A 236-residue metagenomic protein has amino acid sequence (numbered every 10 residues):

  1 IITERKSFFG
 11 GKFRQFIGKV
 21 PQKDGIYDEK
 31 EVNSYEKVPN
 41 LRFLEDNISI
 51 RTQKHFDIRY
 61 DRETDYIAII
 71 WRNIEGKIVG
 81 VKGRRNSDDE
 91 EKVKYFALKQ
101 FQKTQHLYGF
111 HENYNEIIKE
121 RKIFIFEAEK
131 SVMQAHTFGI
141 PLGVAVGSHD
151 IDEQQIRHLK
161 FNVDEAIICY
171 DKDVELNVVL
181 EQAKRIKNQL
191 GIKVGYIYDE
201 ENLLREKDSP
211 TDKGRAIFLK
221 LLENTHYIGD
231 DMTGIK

Functional and structural regions predicted by a protein language model:
I1-A68, R72, M232-K236: TOPRIM metal-binding catalytic domain and adjacent DNA-binding surface shared by DnaG-type primases
K23-I26, S34, N115-I118, P141 (+1 more regions): A short, structure-level motif marking secondary-structure boundaries and short turns
F43, G76, I168: A residue-level signal for conserved active-site and pocket-lining positions in enzyme catalytic cores
R62-V163: Phosphate-handling DNA/RNA-contact segment within nucleic-acid enzymes
R121, V132-K236: TOPRIM fold recognition
